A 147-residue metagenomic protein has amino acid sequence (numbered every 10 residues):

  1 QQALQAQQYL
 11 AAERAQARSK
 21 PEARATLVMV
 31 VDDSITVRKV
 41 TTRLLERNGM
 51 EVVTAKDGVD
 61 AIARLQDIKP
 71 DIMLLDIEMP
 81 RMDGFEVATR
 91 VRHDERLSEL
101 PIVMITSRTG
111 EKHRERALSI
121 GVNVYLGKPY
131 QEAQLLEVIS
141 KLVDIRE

Functional and structural regions predicted by a protein language model:
K39-R47: Charged docking surfaces used in two-component/phosphorelay signaling
G49-K56, R64: Short hydrophobic/Thr-rich beta-strand motif most characteristic of the beta2 strand and flanking loop of CheY-like
I68-L74: Active-site beta3 strand of CheY-like receiver
M79: Receiver (REC) domain active-site loop signature in two-component systems and cognate sites in sensor histidine kinases
Y130-I139: C-terminal output helix
